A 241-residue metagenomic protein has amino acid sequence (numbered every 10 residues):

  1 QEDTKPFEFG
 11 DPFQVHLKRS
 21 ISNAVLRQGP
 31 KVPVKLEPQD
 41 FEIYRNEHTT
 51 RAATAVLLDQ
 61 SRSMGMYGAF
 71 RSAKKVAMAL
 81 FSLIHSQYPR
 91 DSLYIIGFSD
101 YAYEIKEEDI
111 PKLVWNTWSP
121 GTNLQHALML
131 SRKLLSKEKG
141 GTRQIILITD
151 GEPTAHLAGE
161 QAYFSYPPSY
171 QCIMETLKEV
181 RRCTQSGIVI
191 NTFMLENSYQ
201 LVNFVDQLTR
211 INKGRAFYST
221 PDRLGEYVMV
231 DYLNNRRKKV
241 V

Functional and structural regions predicted by a protein language model:
Q1-Q60, P111: Negatively charged sequence features
D11, V15, M64-R71, W118-T122 (+1 more regions): Ordered, soluble secondary-structure elements with a strong preference for glycine-centered loop motifs and nearby
V15, R19-L26, R71, K75-S82 (+7 more regions): Solvent-exposed alpha-helical segments within well-ordered globular domains of core cellular machineries
I21-N23, N46-I110, A127-L130, L134 (+2 more regions): Von Willebrand factor
N23-Q28, L83, Q87, L134 (+7 more regions): Conserved, well-folded catalytic cores of nucleic-acid-processing and energy-transducing macromolecular machines
I110, V189-V241: Von Willebrand factor A/integrin I-like adhesion domains
P111-Y163, P167: C-terminal amphipathic alpha-helical segment
W118-G121, E152-I211: VWA/integrin I-like adhesion module and closely mimicked acidic/polar interface patches used
